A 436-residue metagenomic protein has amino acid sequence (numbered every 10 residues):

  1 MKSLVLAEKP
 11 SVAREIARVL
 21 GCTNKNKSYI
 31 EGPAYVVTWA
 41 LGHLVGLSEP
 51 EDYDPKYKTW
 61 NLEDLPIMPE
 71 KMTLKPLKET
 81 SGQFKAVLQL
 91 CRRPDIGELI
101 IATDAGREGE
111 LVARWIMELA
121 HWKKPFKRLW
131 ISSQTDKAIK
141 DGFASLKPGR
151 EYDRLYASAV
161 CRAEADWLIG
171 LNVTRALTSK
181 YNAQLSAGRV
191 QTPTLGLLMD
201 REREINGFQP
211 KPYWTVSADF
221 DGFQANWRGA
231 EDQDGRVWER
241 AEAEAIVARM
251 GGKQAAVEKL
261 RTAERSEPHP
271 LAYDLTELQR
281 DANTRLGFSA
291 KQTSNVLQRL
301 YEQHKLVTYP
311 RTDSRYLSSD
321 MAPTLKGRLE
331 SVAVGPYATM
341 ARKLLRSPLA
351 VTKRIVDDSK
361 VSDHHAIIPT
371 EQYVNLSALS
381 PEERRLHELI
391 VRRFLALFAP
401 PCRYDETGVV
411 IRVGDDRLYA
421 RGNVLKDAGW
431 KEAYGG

Functional and structural regions predicted by a protein language model:
M1-A163, W167: Intrinsically disordered, low-complexity regulatory segments
V12, E108-V112, A157, C161 (+7 more regions): Hydrophobic (often cysteine-bearing) scaffold residues that line and stabilize catalytic clefts of nucleotide/cofactor
N24-Y29, K124, G149-R154, R175-S179 (+3 more regions): Active-site phosphate-binding and catalytic loops of NTP-dependent enzymes
V36, L44-K78, Q89, L185-Q298 (+4 more regions): Long, highly charged, low-complexity internal segments
T103, A282, R311: Short glycine-centered, acidic/aromatic-flanked micro-motifs in structured strand/loop junctions that mark active-site
S132-A138, L275-T276, V296-V307, R311: Short, conserved phosphate-binding/catalytic loop or strand-edge motifs used in phosphoryl-/nucleotidyl-transfer
Y152-A157, L168-G170, V296, Q303-E388 (+3 more regions): Extended, highly charged linker/hinge segments and catalytic-adjacent loops that couple domains and form adaptable
S158-G188: Amphipathic alpha-helical segments of the small helical/lid subdomains adjacent to P-loop NTPase cores
